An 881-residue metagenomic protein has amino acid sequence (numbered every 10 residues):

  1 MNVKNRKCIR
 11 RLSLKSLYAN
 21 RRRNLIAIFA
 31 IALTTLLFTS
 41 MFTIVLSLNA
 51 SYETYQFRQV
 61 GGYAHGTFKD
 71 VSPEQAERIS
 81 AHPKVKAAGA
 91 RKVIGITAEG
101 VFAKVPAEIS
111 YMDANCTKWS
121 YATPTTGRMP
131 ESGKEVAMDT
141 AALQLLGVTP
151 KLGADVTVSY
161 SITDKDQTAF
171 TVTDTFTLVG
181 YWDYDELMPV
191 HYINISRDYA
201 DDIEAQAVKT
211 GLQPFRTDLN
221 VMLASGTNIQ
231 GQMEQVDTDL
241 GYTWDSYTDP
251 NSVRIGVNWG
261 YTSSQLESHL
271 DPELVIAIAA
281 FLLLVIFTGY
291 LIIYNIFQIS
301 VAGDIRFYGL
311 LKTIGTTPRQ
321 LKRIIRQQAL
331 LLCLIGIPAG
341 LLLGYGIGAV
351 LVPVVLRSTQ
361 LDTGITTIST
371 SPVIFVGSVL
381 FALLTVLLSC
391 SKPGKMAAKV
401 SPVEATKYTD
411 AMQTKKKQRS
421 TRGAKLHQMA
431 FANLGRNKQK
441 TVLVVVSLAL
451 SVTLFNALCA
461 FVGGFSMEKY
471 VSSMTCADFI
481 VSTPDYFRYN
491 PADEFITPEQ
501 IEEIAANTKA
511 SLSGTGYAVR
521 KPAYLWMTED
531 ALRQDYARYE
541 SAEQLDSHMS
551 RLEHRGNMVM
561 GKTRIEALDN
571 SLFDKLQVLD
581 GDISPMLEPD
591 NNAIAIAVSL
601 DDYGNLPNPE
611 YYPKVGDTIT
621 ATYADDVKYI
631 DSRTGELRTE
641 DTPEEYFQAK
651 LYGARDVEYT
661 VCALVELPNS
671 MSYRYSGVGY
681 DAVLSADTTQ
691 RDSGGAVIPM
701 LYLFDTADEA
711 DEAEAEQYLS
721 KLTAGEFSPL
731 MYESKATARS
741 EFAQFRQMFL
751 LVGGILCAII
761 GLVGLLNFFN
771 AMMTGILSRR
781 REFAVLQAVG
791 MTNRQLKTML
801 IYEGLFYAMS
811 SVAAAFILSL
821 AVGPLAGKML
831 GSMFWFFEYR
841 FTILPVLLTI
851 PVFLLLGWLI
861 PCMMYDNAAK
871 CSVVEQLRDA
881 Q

Functional and structural regions predicted by a protein language model:
M1-I26, G303-Q320, I347-V376, L384-L448 (+6 more regions): Feature of multi-pass inner-membrane transport and sensor proteins that recognizes transmembrane helices together
Y18, R23-L46, A280, F287: Hydrophobic alpha-helical transmembrane signal-anchor segments
N20, L291-L332, G764-Y807: Interfacial "coupling" helices/loops that link adjacent transmembrane helices in transporter permeases
T34-T35, L283-Y290, L384-T385, A758-F768 (+2 more regions): Hydrophobic transmembrane alpha-helices
L46-Q265, G463, Y470-G753: Basic-flanked hydrophobic alpha-helices used for secretion and membrane insertion
L48, L270, L341-G377, S391 (+3 more regions): Short helix-loop junctions at transmembrane helix boundaries
S268-V285, V373, A743-I760: N-terminal membrane-entry
I325-L342, V379, T414-R419, L800-A814: Selective transmembrane-helix segments that form parts of the transport pathway or gating/packing helices in multipass
